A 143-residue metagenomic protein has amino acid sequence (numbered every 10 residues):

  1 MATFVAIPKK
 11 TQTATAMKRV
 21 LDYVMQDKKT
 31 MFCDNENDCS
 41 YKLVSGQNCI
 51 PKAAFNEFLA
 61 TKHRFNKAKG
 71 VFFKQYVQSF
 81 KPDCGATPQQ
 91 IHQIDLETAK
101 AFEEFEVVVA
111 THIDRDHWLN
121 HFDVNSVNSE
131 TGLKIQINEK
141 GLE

Functional and structural regions predicted by a protein language model:
M1-E143: N-terminal nicking endonuclease/strand-transfer module with a His-rich metal-binding environment and a catalytic Tyr
